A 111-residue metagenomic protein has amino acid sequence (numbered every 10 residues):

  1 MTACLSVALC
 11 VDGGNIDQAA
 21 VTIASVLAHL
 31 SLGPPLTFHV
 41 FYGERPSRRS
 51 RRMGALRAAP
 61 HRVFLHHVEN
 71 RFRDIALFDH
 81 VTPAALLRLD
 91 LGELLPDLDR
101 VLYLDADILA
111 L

Functional and structural regions predicted by a protein language model:
M1-L111: Glycosyltransferase catalytic domains, chiefly GT-A lineage
